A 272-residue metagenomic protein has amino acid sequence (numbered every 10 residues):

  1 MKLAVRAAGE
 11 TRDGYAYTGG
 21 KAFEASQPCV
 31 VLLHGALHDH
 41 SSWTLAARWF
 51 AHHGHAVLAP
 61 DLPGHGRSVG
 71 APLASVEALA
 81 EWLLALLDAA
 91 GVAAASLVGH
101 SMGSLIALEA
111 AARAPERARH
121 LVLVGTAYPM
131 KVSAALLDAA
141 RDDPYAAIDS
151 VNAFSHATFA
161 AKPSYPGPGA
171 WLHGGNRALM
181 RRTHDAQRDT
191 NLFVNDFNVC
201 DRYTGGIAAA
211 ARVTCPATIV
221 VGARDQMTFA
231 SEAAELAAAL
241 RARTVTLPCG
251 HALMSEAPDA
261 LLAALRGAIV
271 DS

Functional and structural regions predicted by a protein language model:
L3-G20, T44-H52, A56-M102, A263-R266: Active-site loop/oxyanion-hole signature of alpha/beta-hydrolase fold enzymes
V31-G35, V221: The conserved beta1-alpha1 loop
G35-H38, S101: Active-site glycine-rich loops that stabilize anionic/oxyanionic intermediates across multiple enzyme folds
L105-V151: Flexible "cap/lid" loop of the alpha/beta hydrolase fold
D138-R212: Conserved alpha/beta-hydrolase catalytic His-Asp/Glu region
V213, I219-V221: Short beta-strand/loop motif that positions the catalytic acidic residue of the alpha/beta-hydrolase fold
Q226-E232: Conserved alpha/beta-hydrolase "acid-adjacent" motif
M227, C249-L262: Catalytic histidine-centered segment of alpha/beta-hydrolase-like enzymes
